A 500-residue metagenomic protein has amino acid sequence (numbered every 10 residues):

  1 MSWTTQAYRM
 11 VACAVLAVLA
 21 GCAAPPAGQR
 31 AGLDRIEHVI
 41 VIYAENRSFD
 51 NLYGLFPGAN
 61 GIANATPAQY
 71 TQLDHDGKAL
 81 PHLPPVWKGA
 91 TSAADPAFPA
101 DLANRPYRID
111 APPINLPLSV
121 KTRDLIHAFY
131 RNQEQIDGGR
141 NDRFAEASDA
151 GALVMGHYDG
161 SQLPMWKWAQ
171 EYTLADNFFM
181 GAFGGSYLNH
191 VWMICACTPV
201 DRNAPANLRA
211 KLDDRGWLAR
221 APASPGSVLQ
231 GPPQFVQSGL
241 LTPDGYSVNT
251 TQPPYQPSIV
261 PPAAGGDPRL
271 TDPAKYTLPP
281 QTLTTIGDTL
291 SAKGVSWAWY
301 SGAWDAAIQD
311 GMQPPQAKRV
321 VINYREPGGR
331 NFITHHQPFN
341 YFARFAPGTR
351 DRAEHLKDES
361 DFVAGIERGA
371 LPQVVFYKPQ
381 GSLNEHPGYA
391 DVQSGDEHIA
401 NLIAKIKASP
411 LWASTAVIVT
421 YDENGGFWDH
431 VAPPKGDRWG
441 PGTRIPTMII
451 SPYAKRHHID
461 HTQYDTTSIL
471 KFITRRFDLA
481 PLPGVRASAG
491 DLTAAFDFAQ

Functional and structural regions predicted by a protein language model:
M1-A12: Bacterial N-terminal signal peptides that target proteins for export
C13-A17: Sec-dependent N-terminal signal peptides
L19-G21: C-terminal motif of bacterial Sec signal peptides marking the signal peptidase cleavage site
A23-Q500: N-terminal pro-sequences and low-complexity stem/linker regions of secreted or lumenal proteins
